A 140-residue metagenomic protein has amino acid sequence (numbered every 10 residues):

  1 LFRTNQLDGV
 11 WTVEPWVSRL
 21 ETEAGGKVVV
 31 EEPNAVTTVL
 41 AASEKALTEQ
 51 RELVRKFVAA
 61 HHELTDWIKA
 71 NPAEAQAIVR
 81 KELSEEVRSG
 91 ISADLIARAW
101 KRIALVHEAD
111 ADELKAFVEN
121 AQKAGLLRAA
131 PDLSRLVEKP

Functional and structural regions predicted by a protein language model:
L1-L83: Pocket-lining segment of extracytoplasmic ligand-binding domains
L20, T38-V39, A97-W100, E138-P140: Short secondary-structure boundary/hinge segments and terminal tails
E31, G90, P131-D132: Residue-level detector of family-conserved "landmark" positions at structurally sensitive sites
A35, A42, Q122, R128-D132: Residue-level signal for pocket-adjacent positions within structured domains
T37, E44, W100-R102, L133-S134: Generic secondary-structure boundary/loop-capping signal
A46-T48, Q122, K139-P140: Short alpha-helical interface patches
Q50-R128: Secondary-structure end/capping motifs
A130-P140: Hinge/cleft segment of the Venus flytrap/periplasmic-binding protein
